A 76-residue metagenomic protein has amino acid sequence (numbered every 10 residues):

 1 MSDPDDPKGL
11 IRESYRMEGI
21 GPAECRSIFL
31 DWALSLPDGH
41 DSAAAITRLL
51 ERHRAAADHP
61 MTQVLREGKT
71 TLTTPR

Functional and structural regions predicted by a protein language model:
M1-W32: N-terminal acidic leader/helix
D3, A44-R76: Helix-rich interaction surfaces within compact, conserved domain-sized segments that mediate assembly or partner
S35-P37: Internal, well-folded beta-alpha domain core
G39-A43: Short, solvent-exposed secondary-structure capping/transition elements
